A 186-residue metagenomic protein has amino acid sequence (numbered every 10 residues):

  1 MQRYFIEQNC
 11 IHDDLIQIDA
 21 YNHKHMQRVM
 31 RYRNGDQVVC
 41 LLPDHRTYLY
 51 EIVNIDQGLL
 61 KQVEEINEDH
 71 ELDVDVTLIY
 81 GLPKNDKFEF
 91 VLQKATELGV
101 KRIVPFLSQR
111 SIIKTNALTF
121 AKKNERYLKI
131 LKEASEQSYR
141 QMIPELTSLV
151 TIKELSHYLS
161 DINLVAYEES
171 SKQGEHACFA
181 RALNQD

Functional and structural regions predicted by a protein language model:
M1-E68, F120: N-terminal positively charged helical leader segments and presequences
I11-H12, T151-S156, S171-G174: A short acidic, often aromatic-flanked loop/helix-cap motif at beta-alpha or helix-coil junctions that lines enzyme
I16-I18, D73-T77, D186: Glycine/charged-rich beta-loop-alpha catalytic/anionic-binding loops adjacent to active sites
Y32, K94-L98, A180-Q185: Short, solvent-exposed amphipathic alpha-helical segments in soluble enzyme and RNA/protein-processing domains
R33, S156-D161, N184-Q185: Flexible, charged surface loops at secondary-structure boundaries
L42, L107, E168-S170: Short secondary-structure boundary segments
D69-V165: RNA substrate-binding interface of SAM-dependent RNA methyltransferases
N163-D186: Active-site/ligand-binding-proximal alpha/beta "capping" segment
